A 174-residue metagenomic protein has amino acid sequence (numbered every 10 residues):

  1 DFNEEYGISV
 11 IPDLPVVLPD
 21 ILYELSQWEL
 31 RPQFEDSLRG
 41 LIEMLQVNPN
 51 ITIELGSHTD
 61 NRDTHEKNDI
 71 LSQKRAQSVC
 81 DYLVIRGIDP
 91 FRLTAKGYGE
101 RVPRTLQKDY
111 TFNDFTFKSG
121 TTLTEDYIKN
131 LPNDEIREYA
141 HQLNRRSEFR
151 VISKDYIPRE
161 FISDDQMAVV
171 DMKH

Functional and structural regions predicted by a protein language model:
D1-T52, F91, E138, Q142 (+2 more regions): Periplasmic peptidoglycan-binding/tethering modules of Gram-negative envelope proteins
L55: Conserved phosphate/oxyanion-binding catalytic-loop motifs
H58-H174: Periplasmic OmpA-like peptidoglycan-binding domain that tethers envelope proteins to the cell wall
